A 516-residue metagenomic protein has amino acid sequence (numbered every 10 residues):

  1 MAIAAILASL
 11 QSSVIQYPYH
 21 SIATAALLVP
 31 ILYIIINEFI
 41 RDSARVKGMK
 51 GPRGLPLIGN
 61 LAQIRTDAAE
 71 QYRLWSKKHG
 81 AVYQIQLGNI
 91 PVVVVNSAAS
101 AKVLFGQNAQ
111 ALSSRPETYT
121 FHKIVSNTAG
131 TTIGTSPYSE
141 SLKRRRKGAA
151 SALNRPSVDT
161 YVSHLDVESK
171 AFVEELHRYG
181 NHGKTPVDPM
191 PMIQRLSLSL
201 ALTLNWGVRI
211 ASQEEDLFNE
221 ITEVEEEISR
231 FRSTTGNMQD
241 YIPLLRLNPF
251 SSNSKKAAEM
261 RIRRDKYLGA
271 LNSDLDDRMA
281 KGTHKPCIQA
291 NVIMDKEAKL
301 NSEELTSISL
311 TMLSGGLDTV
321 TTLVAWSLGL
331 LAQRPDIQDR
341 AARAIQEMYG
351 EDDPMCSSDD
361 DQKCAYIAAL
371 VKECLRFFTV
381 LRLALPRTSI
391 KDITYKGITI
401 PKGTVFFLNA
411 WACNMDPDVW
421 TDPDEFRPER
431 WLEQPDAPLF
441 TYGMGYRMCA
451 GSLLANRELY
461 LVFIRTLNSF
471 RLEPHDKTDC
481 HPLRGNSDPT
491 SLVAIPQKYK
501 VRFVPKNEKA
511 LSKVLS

Functional and structural regions predicted by a protein language model:
M1-Q16, P30, A494-S516: C-terminal helix/juxtamembrane-tail motif
A2-S126, E140, R144, D166-A171 (+4 more regions): N-terminal membrane-proximal hinge/A-helix region immediately C-terminal to the signal-anchor transmembrane segment
L61-L74, K78-G80, K266, A270-S273 (+4 more regions): Conserved cytochrome P450 K-helix E-x-x-R motif and the immediately C-terminal K′/meander segment
P116-V125, T160-V324: Cytochrome P450 heme-thiolate monooxygenase catalytic core
T131, L310, S358, K396 (+2 more regions): Cytochrome P450 heme-thiolate "Cys pocket" and heme-binding signature region
T319-L331, V462: Short, small-residue alpha-helix embedded
P335-I337, S452-P496, V504: Cytochrome P450 heme-binding "Cys pocket" and the immediately downstream C-terminal segment
L408-Q434: Conserved cytochrome P450 K-helix/beta-meander segment immediately N-terminal to the heme-binding cysteine loop
